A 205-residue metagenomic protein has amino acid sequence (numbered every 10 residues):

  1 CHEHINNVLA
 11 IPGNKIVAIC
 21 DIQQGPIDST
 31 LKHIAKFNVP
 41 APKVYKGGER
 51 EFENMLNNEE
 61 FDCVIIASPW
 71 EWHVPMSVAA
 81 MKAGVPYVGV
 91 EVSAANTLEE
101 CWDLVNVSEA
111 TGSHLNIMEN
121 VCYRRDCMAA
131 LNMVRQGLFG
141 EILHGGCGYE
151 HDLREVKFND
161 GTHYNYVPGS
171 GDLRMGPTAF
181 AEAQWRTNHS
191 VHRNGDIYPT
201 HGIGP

Functional and structural regions predicted by a protein language model:
C1, T111-H114, V121-P205: Predominantly a Rossmann-like dinucleotide-binding segment in NAD(P)-dependent oxidoreductases
C1-V90, N96-H114: N-terminal glycine-/serine-/threonine-rich beta1-alpha1-beta2 phosphate-ribose binding loop of Rossmann-like
I19, V92-A94, M118-V121, Y149: Short strand-turn motif at the edge of the Rossmann-like AdoMet-binding core
I66, S93, E119, G195-Y198: Glycine- and other small-residue-rich loops at beta-strand/loop junctions that grip anionic moieties
